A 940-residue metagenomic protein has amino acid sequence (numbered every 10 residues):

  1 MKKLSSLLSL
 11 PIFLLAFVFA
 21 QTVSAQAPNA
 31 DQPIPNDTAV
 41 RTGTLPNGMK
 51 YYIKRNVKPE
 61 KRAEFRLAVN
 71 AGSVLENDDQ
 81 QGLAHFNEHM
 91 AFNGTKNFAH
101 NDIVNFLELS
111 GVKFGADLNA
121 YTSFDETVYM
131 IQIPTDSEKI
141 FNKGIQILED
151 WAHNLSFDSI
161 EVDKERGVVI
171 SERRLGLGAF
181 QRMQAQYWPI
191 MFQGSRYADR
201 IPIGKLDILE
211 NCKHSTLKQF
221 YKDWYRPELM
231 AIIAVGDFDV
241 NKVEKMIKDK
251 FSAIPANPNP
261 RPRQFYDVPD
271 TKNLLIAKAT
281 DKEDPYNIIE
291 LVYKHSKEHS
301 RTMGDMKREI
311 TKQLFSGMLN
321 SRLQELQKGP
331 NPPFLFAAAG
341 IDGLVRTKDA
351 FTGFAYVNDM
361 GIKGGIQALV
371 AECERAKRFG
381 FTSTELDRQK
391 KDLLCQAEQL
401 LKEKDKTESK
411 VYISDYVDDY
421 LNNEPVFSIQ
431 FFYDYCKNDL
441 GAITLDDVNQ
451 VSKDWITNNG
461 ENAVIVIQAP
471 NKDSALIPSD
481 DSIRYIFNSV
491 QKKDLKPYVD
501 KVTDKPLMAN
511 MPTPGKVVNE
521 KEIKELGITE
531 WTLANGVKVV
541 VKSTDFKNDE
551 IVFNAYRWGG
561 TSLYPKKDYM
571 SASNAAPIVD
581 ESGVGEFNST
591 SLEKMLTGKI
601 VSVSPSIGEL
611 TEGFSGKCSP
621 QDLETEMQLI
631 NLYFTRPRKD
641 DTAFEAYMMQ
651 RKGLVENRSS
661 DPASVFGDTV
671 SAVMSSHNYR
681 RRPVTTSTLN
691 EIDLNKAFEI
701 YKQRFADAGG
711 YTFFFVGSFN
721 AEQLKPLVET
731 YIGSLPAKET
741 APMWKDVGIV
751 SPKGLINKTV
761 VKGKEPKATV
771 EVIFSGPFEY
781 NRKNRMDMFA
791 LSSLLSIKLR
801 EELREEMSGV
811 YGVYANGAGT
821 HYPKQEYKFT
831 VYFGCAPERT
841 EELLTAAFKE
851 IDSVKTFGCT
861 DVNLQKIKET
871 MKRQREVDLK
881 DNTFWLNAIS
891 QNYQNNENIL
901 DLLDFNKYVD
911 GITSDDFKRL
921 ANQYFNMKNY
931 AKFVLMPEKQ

Functional and structural regions predicted by a protein language model:
M1-A27: Bacterial Sec-dependent N-terminal signal peptides
T22-Y52, A231, D239-D305, E309 (+13 more regions): Proteolytic maturation boundary segments
Y52-K54, P59-E76, G82-A84, N101-D150 (+14 more regions): M16 family metallopeptidases and their MPP-like homologs
M90-F98: Metal-associated gating/positioning segment near the N- to mid-region
D158, A256-P260, F379-L386, D640 (+3 more regions): Flexible helix-coil linker/hinge segments at domain or subdomain boundaries
E161-R174, A179-L229, A234-I247, P255-F265 (+3 more regions): Hydrophobic, small-residue-rich alpha-helical packing segments that form membrane-like cores
Y225, F705-A706: Flexible, low-complexity linker/tail segments at the boundary of structured domains
